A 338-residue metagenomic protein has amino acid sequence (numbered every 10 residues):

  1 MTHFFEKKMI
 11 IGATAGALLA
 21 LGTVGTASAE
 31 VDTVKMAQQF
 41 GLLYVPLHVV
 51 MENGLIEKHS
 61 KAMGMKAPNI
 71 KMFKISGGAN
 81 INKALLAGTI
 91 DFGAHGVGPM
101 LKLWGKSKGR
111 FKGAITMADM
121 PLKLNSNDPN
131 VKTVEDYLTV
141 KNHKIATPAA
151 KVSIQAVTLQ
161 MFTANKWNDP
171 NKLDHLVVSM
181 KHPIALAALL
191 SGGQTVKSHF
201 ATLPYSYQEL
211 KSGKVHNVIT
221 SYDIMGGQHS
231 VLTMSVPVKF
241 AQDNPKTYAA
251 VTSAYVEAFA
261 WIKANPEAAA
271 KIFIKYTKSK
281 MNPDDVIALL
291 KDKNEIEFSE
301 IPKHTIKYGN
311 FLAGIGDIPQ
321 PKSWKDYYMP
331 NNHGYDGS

Functional and structural regions predicted by a protein language model:
M1-A13: Bacterial N-terminal signal peptides that target proteins for export
G12-G22: Bacterial N-terminal signal peptides
T23-A29: Sec/Tat signal peptide C-region and signal peptidase I cleavage site
E30-N171, H175-S179, G193, K197-L203 (+1 more regions): Short, glycine-/small- and polar/acidic-enriched structural segments that line small-molecule recognition paths
E57-A67, Y222-G226, K293-P302: Short, solvent-exposed loop/beta-turn-alpha elements that line the ligand-binding surface or hinge of extracytoplasmic
D174, P183-K275: Pocket-lining segment of extracytoplasmic ligand-binding domains
Q242-P319: Secondary-structure end/capping motifs
L312-S338: Conserved C-terminal helix/tail region of periplasmic/extracytoplasmic solute-binding proteins
